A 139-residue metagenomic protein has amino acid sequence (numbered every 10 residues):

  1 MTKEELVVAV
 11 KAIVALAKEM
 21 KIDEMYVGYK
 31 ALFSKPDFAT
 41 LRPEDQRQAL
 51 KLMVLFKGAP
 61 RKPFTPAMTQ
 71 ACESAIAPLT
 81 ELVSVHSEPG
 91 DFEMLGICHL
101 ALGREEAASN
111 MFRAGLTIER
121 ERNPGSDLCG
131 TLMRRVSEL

Functional and structural regions predicted by a protein language model:
K3-V14, K30, A39-P63, P89-M94 (+1 more regions): Amphipathic alpha-helical repeat scaffolds of TPR domains
G28, L32-A39, P78, V85 (+1 more regions): Residue position in alpha-helical solenoids
D37-E44, V83, T117-L132: Boundary/linker segments of alpha-helical solenoid repeat arrays
F92-H99, M111, L132: TPR/Sel1-like alpha-solenoid repeat signature
A101, R135-L139: Register position in tetratricopeptide repeats
